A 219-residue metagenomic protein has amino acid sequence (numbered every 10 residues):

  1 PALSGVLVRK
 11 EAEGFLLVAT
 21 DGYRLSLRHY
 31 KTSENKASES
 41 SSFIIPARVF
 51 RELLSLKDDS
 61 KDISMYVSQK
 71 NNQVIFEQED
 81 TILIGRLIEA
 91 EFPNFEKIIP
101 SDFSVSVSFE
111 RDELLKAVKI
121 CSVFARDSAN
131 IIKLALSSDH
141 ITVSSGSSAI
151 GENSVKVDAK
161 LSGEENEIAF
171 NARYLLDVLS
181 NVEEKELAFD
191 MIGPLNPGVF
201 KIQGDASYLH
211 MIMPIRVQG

Functional and structural regions predicted by a protein language model:
P1-H29, K36-I88, F103-G219: DNA polymerase processivity clamps
E91: Glycine-rich, pocket-lining loop/helix-strand segments that form or immediately flank
I98-D102: Bateman (tandem CBS) regulatory domains
